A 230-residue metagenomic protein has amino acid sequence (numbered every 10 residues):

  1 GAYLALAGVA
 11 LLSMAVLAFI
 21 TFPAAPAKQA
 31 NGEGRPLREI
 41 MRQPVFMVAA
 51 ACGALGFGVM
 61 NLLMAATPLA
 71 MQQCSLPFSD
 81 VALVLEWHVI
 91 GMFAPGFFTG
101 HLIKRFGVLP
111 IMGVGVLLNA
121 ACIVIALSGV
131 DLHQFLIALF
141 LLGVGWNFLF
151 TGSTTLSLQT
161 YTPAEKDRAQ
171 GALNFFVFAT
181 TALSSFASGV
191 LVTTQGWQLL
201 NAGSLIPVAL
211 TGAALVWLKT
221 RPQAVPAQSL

Functional and structural regions predicted by a protein language model:
G1-G8, V190-V208: A membrane-interface helix-boundary motif in multi-pass transporters
A5-A27, A214-K219: C-terminal membrane-cytosol helix-exit motif in multi-pass small-molecule transporters
F22-A49: Juxtamembrane intracellular "pre-TM" segments in multi-pass secondary transporters
R42-M60, F140: Pair of pore-lining "gating" transmembrane helices in MFS-fold secondary transporters
A94-V108, V192: Helix-to-loop junctions at the C-terminal end of transmembrane segments in multipass secondary transporters
P110-V124, L205: Structural signature of the two symmetry-related core transmembrane helices
F148-Y161: Intracellular juxtamembrane helix-capping segments at the cytosolic ends of symmetry-related transmembrane helices
A164-Q195: A late C-terminal transmembrane helix in Major Facilitator Superfamily
